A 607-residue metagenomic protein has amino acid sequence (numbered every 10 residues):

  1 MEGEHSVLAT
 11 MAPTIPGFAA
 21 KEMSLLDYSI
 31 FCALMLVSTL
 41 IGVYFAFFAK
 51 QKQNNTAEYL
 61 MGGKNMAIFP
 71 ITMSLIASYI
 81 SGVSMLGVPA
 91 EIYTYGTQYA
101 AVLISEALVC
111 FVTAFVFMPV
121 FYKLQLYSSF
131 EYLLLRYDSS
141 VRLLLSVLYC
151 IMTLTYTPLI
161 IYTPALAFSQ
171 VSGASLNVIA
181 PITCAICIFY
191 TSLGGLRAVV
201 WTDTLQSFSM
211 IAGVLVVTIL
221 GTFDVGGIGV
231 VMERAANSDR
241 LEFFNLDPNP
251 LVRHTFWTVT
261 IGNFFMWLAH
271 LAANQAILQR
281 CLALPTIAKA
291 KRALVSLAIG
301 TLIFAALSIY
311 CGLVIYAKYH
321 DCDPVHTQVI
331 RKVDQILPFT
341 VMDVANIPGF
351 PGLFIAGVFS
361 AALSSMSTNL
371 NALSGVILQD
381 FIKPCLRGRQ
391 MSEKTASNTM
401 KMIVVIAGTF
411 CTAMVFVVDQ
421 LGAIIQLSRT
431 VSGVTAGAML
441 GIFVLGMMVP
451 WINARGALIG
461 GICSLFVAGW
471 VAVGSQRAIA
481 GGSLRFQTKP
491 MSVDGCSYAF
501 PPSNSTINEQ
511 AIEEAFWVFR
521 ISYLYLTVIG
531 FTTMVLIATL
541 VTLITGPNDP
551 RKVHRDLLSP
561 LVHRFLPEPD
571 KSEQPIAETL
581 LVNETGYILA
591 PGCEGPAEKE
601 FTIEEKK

Functional and structural regions predicted by a protein language model:
E2-K607: Membrane-embedded helix-loop-helix hairpins and adjacent transmembrane boundary segments in multi-pass transporters
